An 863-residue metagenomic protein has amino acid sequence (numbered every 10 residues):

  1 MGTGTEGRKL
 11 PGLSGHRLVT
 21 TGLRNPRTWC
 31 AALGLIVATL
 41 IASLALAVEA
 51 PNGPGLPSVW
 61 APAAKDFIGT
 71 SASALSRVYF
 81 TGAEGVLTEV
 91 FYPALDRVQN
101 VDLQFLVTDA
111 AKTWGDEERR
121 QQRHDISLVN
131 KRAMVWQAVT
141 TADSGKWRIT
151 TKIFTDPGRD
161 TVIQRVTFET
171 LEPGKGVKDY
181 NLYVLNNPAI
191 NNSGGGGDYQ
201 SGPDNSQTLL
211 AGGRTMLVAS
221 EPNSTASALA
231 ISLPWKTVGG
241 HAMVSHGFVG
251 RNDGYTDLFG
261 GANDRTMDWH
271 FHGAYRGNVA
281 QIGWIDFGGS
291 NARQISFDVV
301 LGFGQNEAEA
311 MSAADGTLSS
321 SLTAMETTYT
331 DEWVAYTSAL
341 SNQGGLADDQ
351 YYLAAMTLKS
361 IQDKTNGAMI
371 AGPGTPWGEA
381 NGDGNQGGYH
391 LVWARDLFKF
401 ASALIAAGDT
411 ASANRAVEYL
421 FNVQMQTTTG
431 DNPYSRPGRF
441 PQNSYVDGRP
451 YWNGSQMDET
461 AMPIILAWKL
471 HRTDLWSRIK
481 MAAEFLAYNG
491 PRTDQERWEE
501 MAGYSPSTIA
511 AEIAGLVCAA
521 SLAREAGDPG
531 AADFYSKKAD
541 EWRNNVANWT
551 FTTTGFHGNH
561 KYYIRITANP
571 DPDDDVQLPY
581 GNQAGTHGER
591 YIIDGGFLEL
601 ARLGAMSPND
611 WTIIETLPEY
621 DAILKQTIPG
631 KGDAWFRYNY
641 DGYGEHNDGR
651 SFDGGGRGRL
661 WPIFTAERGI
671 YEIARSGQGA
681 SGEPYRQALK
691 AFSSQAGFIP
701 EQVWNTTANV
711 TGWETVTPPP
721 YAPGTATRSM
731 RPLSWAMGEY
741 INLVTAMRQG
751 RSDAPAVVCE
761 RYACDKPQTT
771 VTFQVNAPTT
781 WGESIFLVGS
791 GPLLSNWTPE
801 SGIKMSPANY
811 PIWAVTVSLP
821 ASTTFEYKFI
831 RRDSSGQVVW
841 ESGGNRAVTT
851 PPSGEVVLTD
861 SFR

Functional and structural regions predicted by a protein language model:
S14-G15, A47-V59, R148, D156-I163 (+4 more regions): Acidic/polar, glycine-enriched structural segments that form the non-catalytic walls/loops of the carbohydrate-binding
A32-S43: Bacterial N-terminal signal peptides
A47-G115, A133, Y183: Beta-strand-rich N-terminal accessory domains
T167-T170, T337-Q343, M356-I361, F398-A411 (+6 more regions): Well-ordered alpha-helical scaffold segments within catalytic/enzyme domains
E169-E172, G197-Q200, S220, S321-Y329 (+4 more regions): Aromatic-rich carbohydrate-recognition surfaces in CAZymes
N192, R214-D253, S341-Q350, M356 (+6 more regions): Extended ligand-binding clefts on enzyme/binding-domain cores
F440, F652-W661, G682-Y762: CBM-like carbohydrate-recognition segments
P778-T824, R832-P852: Aromatic-rich carbohydrate-binding modules that target alpha-glucans
